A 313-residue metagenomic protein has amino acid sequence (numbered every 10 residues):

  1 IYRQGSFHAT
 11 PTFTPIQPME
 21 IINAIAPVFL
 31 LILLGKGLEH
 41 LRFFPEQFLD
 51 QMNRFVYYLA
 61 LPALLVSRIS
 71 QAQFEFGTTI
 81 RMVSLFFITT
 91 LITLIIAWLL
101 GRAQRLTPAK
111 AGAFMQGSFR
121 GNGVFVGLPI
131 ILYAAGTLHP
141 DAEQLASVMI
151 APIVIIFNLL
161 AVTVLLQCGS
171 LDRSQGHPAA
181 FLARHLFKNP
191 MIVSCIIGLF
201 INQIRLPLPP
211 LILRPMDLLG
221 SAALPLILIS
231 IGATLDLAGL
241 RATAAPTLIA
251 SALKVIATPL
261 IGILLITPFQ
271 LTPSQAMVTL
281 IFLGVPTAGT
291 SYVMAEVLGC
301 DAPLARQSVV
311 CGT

Functional and structural regions predicted by a protein language model:
Y2-G5, A9-T313: Alpha-helical transmembrane segments of multi-pass small-molecule/ion transporters
